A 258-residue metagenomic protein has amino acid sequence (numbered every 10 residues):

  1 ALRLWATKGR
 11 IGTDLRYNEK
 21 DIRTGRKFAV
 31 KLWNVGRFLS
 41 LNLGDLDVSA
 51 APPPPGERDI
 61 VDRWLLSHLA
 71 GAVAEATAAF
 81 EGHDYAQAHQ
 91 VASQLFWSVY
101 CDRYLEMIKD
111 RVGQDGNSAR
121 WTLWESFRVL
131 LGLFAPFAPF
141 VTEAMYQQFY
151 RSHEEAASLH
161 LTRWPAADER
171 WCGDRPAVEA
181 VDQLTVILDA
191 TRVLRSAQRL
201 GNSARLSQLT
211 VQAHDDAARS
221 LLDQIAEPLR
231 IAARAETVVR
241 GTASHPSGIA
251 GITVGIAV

Functional and structural regions predicted by a protein language model:
A1-T13: Alpha-helical recognition segments enriched in aromatics with Gly/Pro capping that present substrate-recognition
R16-V258: Feature 926 captures the class I aminoacyl-tRNA synthetase adenylation module centered on the KMSKS loop
